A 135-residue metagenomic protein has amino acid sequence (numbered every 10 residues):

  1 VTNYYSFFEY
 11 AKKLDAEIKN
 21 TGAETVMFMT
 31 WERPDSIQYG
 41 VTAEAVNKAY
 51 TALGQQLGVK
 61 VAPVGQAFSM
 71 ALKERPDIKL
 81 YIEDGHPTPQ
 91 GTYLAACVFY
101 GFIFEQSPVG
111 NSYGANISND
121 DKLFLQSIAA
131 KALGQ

Functional and structural regions predicted by a protein language model:
V1-P89: Alpha-helical cap/lid subdomain in secreted, periplasmic, or secretory-pathway luminal O-acyl-processing enzymes
A52, Y93-L94, S127: A broad detector of short, well-ordered amphipathic alpha-helices that serve as recognition/interaction surfaces
H86, C97-Q135: Conserved catalytic region of serine esterases and O-acyltransferases that act on ester linkages in lipids
G91-T92, F99: Catalytic-loop motifs flanking and including active-site residues across diverse enzymes
